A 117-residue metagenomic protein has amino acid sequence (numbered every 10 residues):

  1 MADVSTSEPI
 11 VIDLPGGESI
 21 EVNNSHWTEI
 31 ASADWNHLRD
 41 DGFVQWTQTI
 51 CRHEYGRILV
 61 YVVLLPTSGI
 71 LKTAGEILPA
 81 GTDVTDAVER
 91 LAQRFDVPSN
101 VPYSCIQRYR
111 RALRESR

Functional and structural regions predicted by a protein language model:
M1-L38: Short, charged/polar N-terminal "headpieces" of proteins
G17, H53-Y55, L65: Generic structural motif
I20, I50-C51, P79: Short, exposed beta-strand/loop patches in secreted or surface proteins that constitute
N24-I58: Amphipathic, interaction-prone secondary-structure segments
I58-S68: A short, structured beta-strand/loop element
P66-R117: Mixed-charge, Lys/Arg-enriched low-complexity segments
